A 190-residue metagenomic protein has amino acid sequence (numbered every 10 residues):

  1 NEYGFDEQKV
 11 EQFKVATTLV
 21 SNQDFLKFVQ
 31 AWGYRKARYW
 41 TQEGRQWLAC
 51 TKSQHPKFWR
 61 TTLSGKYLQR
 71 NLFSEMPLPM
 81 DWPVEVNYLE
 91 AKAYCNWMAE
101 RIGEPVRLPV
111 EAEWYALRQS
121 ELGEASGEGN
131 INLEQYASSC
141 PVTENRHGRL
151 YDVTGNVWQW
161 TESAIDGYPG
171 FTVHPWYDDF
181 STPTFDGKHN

Functional and structural regions predicted by a protein language model:
N1, P77, S126-G129, G170: Glycine-centered flexibility motif
E2-W32, R60-L122, L133-G148: Short aromatic-cysteine micro-motif
Y3-D6, N22-Q23, Q30-S53, V153-N190: Surface-exposed recognition segments
Y34-R38, Q119-E128: Secretory-pathway/luminal and periplasmic proteins that interact with or process carbohydrate-rich
K36, H55, M80, G127 (+1 more regions): Glycine-rich, flexible loop/turn motifs
Y39, Q46, T51-F73: Active-site-adjacent "lid"/gating segments
E43-T51, G123-E134: Short beta-edge strand/loop motif at the mouth of beta-sheet-based domains
A125-I131, Y136-V142, R146, W176-N190: Conserved active-site neighborhood of enzyme catalytic/cofactor-binding cores
